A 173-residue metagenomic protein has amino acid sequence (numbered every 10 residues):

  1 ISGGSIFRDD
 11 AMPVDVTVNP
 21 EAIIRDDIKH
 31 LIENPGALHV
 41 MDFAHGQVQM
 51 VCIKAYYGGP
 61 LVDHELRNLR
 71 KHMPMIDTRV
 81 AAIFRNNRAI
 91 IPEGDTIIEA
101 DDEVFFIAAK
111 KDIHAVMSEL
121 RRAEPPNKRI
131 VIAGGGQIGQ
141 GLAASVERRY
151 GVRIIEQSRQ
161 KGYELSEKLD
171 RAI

Functional and structural regions predicted by a protein language model:
I1-I173: Cytosolic regulatory regions of ion transport systems
